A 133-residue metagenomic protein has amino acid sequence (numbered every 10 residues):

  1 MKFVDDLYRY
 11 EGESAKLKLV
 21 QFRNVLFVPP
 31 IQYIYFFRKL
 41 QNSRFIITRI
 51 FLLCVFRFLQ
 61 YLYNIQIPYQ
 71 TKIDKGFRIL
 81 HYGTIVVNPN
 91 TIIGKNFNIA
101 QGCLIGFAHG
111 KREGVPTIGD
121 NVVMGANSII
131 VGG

Functional and structural regions predicted by a protein language model:
M1-Y63: Terminal amphipathic alpha-helical/low-complexity segments used for targeting or macromolecular assembly
K2, K16-K18, K39, K72-K75 (+2 more regions): Context-gated lysine
P68-Y69, D74-K75, L80-P89, G94-K95 (+5 more regions): Left-handed beta-helix
